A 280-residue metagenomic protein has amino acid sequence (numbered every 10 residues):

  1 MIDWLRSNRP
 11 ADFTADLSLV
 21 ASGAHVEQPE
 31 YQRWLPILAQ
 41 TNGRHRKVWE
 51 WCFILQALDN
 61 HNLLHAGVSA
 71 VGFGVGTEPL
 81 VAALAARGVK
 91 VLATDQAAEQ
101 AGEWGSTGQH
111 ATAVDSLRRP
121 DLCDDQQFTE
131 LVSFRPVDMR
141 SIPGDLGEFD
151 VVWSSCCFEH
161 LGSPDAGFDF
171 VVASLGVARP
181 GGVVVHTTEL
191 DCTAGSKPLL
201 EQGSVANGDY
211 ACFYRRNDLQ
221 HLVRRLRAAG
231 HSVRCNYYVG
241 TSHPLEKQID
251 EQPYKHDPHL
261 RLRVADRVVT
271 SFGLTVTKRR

Functional and structural regions predicted by a protein language model:
S7-H65: Class I SAM-dependent methyltransferase Rossmann-like catalytic core, especially the SAM/SAH-binding loop
V71-G72, E78-S141: Class I SAM-dependent methyltransferase SAM/SAH-binding core
A97-A98, E189-A194: Short "lid" loop at the C-terminus of a central beta-strand within the Rossmann-like core of SAM-dependent
F134, C235-R280: A C-terminal cap/extension of S-adenosyl-L-methionine-dependent methyltransferases that defines the acceptor-substrate
R140-V152: A short acidic, Gly/Pro-enriched loop at the edge of an enzyme's catalytic core that lines a small-molecule cofactor
F149-D165: A short SAM/SAH-binding and catalytic strip from SAM-dependent methyltransferases
D165-V183: A short glycine-rich, Lys/Arg-flanked "PGG" loop and its adjoining helix->strand segment in the class I
G195-N236: Conserved Class I S-adenosyl-L-methionine
